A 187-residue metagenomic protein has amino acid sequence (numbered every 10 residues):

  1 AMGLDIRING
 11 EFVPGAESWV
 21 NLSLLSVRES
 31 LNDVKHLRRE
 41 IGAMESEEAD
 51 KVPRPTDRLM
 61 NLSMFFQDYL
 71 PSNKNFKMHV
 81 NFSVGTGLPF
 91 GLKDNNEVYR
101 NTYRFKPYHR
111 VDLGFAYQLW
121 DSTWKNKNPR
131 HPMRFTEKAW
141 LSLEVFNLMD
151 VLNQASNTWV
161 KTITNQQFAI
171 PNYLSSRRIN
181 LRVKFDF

Functional and structural regions predicted by a protein language model:
A1-L92: Gram-negative outer-membrane beta-barrel transporters
M2, T56-L62, P107-V111, E137 (+1 more regions): Residues that define the transmembrane beta-barrel architecture of outer-membrane proteins
D5-I8, W19, F65-Q67, H79 (+4 more regions): Outer-membrane beta-barrel architecture
V27-R39, G114-N128: Short regulatory "switch" loops immediately downstream of catalytic or recognition motifs within protein catalytic
K51-P55, R100-R104, R130, A169-N172: Outer-membrane beta-barrel domain signature
S83-K93, Y117-F187: C-terminal beta-signal and adjacent terminal beta-strands/loops of Gram-negative outer-membrane beta-barrel proteins
Y103-D112, F187: Outer-membrane beta-barrel transmembrane domain signature
